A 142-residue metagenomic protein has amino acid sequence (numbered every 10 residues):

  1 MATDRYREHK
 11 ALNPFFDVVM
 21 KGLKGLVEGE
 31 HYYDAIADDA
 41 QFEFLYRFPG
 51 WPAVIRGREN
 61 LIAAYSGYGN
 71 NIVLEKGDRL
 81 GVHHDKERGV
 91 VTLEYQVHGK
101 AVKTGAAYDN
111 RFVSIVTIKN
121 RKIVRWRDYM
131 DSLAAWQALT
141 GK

Functional and structural regions predicted by a protein language model:
M1-A35, T140-G141: Short, low-complexity N-terminal intrinsically disordered segments enriched in polar/charged residues
A2-R7, S66-K142: A beta-strand edge to alpha-helix "cap/lid" segment located at domain peripheries
D4, D17, Y46-G50, A101: Residue-level detector of alpha-helix boundaries and kinks
H9, E30-G89: A solvent-exposed, acidic/Ser-Thr-rich amphipathic alpha-helical stretch
F15-L26, P49-V54, G69-V73, E94-Q96: Short, mixed-charge, low-aromatic patches
G25-H31, Y46, Y108-N110: Generic detector of bulky aromatic hydrophobic side chains
